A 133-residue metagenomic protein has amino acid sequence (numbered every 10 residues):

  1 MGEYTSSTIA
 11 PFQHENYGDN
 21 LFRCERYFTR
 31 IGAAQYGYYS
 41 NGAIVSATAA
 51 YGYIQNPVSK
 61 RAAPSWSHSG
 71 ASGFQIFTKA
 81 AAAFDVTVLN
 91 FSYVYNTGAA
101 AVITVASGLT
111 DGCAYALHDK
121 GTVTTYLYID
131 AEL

Functional and structural regions predicted by a protein language model:
M1-Y36, Y128-E132: Extracellular polysaccharide-targeting segments
T29-L133: Phosphate/adenylate-binding glycine loop and adjacent helical scaffold
